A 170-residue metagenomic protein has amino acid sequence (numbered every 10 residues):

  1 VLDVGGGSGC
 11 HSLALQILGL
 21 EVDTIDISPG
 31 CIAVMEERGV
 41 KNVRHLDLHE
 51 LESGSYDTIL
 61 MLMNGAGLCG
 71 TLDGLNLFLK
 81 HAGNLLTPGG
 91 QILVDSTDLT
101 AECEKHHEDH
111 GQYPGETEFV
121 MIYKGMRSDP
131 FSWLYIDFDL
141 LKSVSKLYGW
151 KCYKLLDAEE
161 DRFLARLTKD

Functional and structural regions predicted by a protein language model:
V1-G7: Conserved class I S-adenosyl-L-methionine
S8-G19: Conserved SAM-binding loop of SAM-dependent methyltransferases across substrates and taxa, primarily the Class I
S28-P29: Conserved SAM/SAH-binding beta-strand->alpha-helix loop
G39-H49: Conserved SAM-binding strand-loop segment of SAM-dependent methyltransferases
H49-I59: A short acidic, Gly/Pro-enriched loop at the edge of an enzyme's catalytic core that lines a small-molecule cofactor
D57-N76: A short SAM/SAH-binding and catalytic strip from SAM-dependent methyltransferases
N76-P88: A short glycine-rich, Lys/Arg-flanked "PGG" loop and its adjoining helix->strand segment in the class I
T87-K146: SAM-dependent methyltransferase
